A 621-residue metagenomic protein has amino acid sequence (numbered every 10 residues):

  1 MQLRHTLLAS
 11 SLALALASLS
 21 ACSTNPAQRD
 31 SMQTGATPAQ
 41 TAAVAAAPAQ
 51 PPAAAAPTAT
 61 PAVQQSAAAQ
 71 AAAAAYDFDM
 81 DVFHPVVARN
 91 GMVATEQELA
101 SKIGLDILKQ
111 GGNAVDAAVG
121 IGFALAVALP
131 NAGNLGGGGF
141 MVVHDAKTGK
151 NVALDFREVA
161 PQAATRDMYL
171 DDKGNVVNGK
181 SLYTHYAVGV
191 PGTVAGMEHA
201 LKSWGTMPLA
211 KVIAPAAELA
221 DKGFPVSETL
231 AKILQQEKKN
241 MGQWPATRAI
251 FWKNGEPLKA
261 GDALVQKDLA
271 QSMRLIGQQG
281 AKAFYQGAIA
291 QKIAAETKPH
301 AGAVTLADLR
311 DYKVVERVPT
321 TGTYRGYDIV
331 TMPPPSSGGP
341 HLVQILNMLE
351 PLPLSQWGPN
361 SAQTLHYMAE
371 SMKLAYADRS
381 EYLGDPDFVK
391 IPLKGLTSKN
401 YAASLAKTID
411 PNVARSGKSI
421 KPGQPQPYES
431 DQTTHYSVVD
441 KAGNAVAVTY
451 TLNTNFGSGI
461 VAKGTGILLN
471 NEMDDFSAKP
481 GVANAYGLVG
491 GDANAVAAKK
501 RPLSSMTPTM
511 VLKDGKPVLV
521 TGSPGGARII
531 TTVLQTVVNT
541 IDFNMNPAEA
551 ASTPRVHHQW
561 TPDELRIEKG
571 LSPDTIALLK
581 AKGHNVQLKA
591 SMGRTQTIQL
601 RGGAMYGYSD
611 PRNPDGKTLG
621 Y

Functional and structural regions predicted by a protein language model:
M1-S10: Bacterial N-terminal signal peptides that target proteins for export
S18-A21: C-terminal motif of bacterial Sec signal peptides marking the signal peptidase cleavage site
S23-P26: Bacterial signal peptide processing site
P61-K102, A114-V115, V119-Q279, F284-Q286 (+3 more regions): Noncatalytic scaffold domains of N-terminal-nucleophile
I107-L108, A195-S203, Q279-Q286, Q291 (+1 more regions): Alpha-helical support elements that line or immediately flank enzyme active sites and cofactor-binding pockets
V127-A153, A303-T305, A445-K513, F543 (+1 more regions): Active-site rim segments in enzyme catalytic domains, especially the processed small/beta chain of N-terminal
P351-T451, G464-T465, P480-G481: Internal maturation/activation junctions in enzymes
K479, K500, V533, D542-A590: Extended C-terminal subregions enriched in glycine
